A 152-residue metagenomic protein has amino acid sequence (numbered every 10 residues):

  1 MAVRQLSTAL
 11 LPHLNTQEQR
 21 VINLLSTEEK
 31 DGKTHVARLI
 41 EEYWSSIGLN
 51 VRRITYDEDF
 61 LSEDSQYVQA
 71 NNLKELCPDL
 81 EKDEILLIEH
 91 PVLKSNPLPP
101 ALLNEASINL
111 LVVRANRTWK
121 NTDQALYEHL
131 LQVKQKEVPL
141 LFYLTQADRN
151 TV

Functional and structural regions predicted by a protein language model:
M1-V152: P-loop NTP-binding module
